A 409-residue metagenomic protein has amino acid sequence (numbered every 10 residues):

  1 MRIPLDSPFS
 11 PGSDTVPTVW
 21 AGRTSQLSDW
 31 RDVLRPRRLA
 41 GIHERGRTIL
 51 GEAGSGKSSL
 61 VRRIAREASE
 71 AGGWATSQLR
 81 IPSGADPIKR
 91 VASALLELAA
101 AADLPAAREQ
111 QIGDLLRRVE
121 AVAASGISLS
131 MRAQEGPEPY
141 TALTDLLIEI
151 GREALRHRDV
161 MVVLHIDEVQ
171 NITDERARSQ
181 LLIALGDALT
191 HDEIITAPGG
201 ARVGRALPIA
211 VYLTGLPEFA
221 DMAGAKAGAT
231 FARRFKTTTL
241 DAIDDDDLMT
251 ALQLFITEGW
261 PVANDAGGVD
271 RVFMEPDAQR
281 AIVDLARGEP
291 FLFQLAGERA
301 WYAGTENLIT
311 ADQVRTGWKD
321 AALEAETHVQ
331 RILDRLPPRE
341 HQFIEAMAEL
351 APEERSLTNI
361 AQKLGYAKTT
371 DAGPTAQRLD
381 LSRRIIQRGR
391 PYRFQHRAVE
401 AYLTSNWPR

Functional and structural regions predicted by a protein language model:
M1-R45, T196-G199, G204, R409: A short, basic N-terminal segment
I42-S179, L207-I209, T370: P-loop NTPase nucleotide-binding core
H157-R158, V163, N171-A227: Sensor-1/coupling segment of RecA-like P-loop NTPase cores
G224-A242: A short helix-turn-beta junction within AAA+ P-loop NTPase domains corresponding to the substrate/partner-engaging
L240-A278, L285, A296: Conserved small helical "lid"/interfacial subdomain of P-loop NTPases
D284, G288, Q294-T369: Winged-helix-like regulatory helical subdomains adjacent to P-loop NTPase cores
L364-S382, G389: Short amphipathic alpha-helical interaction segments
V399-R409: Short, amphipathic alpha-helical interaction segments positioned at domain boundaries
